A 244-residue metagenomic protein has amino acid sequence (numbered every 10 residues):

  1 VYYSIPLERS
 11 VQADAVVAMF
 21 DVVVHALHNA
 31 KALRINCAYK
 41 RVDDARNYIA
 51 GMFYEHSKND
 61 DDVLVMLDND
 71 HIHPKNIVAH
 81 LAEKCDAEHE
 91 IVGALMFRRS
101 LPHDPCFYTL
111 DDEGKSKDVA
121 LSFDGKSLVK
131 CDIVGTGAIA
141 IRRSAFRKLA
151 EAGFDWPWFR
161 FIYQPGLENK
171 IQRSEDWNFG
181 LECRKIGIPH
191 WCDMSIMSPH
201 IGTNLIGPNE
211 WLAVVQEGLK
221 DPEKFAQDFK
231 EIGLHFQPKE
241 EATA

Functional and structural regions predicted by a protein language model:
V1-Y2, N178: Cell-envelope/extracellular polymer assembly enzymes that use nucleotide-activated donors
Y2-V11, M96: A conserved hydrophobic helix/loop-capping motif in glycosyltransferases and polysaccharide synthases
P6, Y39, D70, A82-K84 (+3 more regions): Polar low-complexity intrinsically disordered regions
V11-D62: Active-site-proximal specificity loops/subdomain of glycosyltransferases
N59-I72: Short beta-strand-to-loop acidic/aromatic patch adjacent to the donor-nucleotide binding site
V63, E90-I91, H190: Short, Asp-centered acidic motifs that coordinate Mg2+ and/or phosphate in catalytic or ligand-binding sites
P74-I162: Conserved catalytic core of nucleotide-sugar-dependent glycosyltransferases
A152-A244: C-terminal catalytic/acceptor-binding lobe
